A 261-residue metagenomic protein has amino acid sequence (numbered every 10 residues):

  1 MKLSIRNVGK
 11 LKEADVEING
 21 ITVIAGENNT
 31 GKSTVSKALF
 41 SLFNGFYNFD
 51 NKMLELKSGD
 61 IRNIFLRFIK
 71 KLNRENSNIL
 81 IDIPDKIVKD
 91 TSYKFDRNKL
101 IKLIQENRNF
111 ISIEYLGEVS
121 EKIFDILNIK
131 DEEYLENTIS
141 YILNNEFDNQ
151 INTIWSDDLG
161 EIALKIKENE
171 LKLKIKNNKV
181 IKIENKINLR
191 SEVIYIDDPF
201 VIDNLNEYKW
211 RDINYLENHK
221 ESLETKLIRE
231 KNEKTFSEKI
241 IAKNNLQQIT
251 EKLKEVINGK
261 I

Functional and structural regions predicted by a protein language model:
M1-S222: P-loop NTPase switch/coupling surface
L189-I261: The feature marks a conserved, polyanion-engaging helical scaffold used by nucleic-acid processing enzymes and innate
